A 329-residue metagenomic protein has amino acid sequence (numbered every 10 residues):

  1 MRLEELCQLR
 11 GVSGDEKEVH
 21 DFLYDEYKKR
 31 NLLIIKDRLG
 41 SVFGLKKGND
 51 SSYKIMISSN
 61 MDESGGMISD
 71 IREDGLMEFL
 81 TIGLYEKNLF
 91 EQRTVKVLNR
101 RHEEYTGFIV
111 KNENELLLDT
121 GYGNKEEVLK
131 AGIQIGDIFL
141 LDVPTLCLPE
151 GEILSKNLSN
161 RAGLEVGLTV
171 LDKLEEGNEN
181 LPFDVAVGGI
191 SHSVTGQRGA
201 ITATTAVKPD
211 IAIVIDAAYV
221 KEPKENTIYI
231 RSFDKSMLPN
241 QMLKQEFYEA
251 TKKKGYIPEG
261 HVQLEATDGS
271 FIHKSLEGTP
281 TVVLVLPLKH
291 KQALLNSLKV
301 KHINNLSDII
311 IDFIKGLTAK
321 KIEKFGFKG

Functional and structural regions predicted by a protein language model:
M1-G329: N-terminal hydrophobic/helix-forming segments and targeting peptides
